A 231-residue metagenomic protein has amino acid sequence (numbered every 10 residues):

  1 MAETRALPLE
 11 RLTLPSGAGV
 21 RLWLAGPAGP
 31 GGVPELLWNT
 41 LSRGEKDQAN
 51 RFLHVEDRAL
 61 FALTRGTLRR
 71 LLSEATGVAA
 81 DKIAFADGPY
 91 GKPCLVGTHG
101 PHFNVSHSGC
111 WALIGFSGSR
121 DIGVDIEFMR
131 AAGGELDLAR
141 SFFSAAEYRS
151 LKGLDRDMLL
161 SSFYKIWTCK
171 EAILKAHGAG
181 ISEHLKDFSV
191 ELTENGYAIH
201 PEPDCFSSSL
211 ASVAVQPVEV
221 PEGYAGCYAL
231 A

Functional and structural regions predicted by a protein language model:
M1-A231: Core catalytic alpha/beta fold that binds nucleotide/phospho-ligands
